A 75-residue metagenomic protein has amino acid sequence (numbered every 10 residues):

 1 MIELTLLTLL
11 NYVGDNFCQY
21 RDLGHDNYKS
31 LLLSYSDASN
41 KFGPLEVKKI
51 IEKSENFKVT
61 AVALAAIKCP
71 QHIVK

Functional and structural regions predicted by a protein language model:
M1-L9: Classic N-terminal secretory signal peptides
L6, D22, V74: Residue-level marker of positions within ordered structural domains that often coincide with functionally constrained
L9-D26: Short N-terminal segments immediately surrounding and downstream of signal-peptide cleavage
K29-K75: Compact alpha-helical subdomains of small soluble proteins
